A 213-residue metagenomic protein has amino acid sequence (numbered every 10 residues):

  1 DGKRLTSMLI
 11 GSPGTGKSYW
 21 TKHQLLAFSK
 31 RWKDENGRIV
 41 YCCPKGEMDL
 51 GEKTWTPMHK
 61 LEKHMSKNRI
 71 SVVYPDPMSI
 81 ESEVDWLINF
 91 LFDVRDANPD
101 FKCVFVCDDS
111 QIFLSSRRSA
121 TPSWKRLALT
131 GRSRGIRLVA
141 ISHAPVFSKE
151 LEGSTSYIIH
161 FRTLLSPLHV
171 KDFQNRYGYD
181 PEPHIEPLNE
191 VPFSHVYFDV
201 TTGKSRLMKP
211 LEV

Functional and structural regions predicted by a protein language model:
D1-K3, S7-G11, W20, K30-D34 (+5 more regions): Conserved P-loop NTPase motor module
L5-A27, K45, M78-D180: Conserved P-loop NTPase motor cores
S12-K60: Walker A/P-loop NTP-binding active-site region of P-loop NTPases, recognizing the glycine-rich GxxxxGKT/S
L25-K33, E62-H64, T130, E150-E152 (+1 more regions): A general structural signal for short secondary-structure junctions and capping/turn motifs
R38-P44, T54-M58, V72-V73, L138-S142 (+1 more regions): Short, hydrophobic beta-strand segments that form beta-sheet elements in well-ordered domains
G51-S71, L211-V213: Active-site regions of enzymes building and remodeling cell-envelope glycoconjugates
K63-D85: Conserved P-loop NTPase mechanochemical-coupling segment
V170-T202: P-loop/Walker A phosphate-binding loop and immediately adjacent motor/lid segment at beta-alpha junctions
